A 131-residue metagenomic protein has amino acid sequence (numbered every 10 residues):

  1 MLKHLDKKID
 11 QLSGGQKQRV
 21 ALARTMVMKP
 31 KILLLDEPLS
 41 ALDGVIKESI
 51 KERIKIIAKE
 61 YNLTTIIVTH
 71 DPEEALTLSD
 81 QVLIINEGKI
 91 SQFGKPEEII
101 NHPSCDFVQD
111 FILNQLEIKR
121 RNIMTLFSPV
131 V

Functional and structural regions predicted by a protein language model:
K8-L12, Q16: Conserved ABC ATPase signature
L22: Hydrophobic anchor residue at the start of the ABC signature
V27-K31: A short, proline-enriched helix->beta-strand linker immediately N-terminal to the Walker B motif in ABC-type P-loop
L33-D36: Catalytic Walker B motif of ABC-type/P-loop ATPase nucleotide-binding domains
A75-T77: A short, surface-exposed alpha-helical micro-motif characterized by mixed small hydrophobic and charged/polar residues
F93-G94, H102: ABC ATPase "signature
